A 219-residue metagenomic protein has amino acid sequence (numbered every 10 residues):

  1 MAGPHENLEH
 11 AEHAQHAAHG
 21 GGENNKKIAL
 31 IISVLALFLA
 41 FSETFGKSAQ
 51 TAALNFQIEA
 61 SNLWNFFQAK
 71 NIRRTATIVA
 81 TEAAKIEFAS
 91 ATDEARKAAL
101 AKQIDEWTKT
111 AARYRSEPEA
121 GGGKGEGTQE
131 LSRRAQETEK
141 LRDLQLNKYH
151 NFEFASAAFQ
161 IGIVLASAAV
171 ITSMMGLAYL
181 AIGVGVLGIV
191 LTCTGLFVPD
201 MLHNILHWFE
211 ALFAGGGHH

Functional and structural regions predicted by a protein language model:
M1-I31: N-terminal positive-inside, membrane-proximal cytosolic segments immediately preceding the first
G22-I31, D143-G176: Transmembrane alpha-helical segments and their cytosolic interface motifs in multi-pass membrane proteins
L30-S42: Hydrophobic membrane-insertion alpha-helices, especially the h-region of bacterial N-terminal signal peptides
A36-L39, Q160, G188: Alpha-helical transmembrane segments of integral membrane proteins
L39-N62: Transmembrane signal-anchor/signal-peptide helices with a preference for the extracytoplasmic
Q57, R134-Q145, H219: Membrane-interface interhelical loops and short amphipathic "cap" helices that link adjacent transmembrane segments
S61-T138: Long, solvent-exposed extracytoplasmic domains/loops
I163-H219: Alpha-helical transmembrane anchor segments
